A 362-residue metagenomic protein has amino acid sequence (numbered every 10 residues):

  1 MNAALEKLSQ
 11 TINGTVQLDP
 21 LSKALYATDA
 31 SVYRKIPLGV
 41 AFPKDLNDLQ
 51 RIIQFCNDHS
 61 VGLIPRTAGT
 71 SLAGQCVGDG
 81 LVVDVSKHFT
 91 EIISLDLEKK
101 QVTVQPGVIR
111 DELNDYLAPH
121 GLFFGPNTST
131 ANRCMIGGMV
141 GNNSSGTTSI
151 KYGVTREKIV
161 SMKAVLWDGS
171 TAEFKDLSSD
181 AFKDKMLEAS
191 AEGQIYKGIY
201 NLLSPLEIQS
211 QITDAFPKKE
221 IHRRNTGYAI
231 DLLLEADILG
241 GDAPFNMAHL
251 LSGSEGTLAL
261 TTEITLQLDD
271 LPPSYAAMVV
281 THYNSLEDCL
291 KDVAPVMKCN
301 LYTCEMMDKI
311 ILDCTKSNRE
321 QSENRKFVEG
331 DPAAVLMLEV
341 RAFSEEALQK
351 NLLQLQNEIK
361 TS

Functional and structural regions predicted by a protein language model:
M1-Q54, D58, A68-K100, S129 (+2 more regions): N-terminal flexible segment immediately upstream of the FAD-binding catalytic core in FAD-dependent oxidoreductases
A3-T15, R51, F55-H59, Y116 (+2 more regions): Generic non-transmembrane alpha-helical segments
L8, L25, S31-L63, L81 (+5 more regions): N-terminal glycine-rich flavin-associated loop
P20, P65-G69, C76, P106 (+5 more regions): Glycine-rich, histidine-containing beta strand-loop boundary motifs that form or position
S31, G141, S149-Y152, I159-S362: C-terminal substrate-binding/cap subdomain adjacent to the FAD-binding core in PCMH-type and related FAD-linked
G69-C76, I109, I136-N143, T148 (+3 more regions): Gly/Ser/Thr-rich beta-alpha loop segments that engage phosphate groups in nucleotides
S71, L97, M135, L166-W167 (+1 more regions): Short, acidic, Ser/Thr-enriched surface-loop or helix-capping motifs
